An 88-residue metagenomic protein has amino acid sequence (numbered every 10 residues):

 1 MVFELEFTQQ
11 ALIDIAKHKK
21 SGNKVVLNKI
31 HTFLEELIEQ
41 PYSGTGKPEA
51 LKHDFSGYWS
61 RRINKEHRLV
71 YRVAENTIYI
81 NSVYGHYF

Functional and structural regions predicted by a protein language model:
V2-E4, Q10-N28, T32, K52 (+2 more regions): Enriched for short, Lys/Arg-rich terminal
E4-L5, G44: Residues that recognize and position ribonucleotide moieties
Q9-Q10, Q40: Residue-identity detector for glutamine
E35-R62: A short, surface-exposed loop/turn module that caps and links secondary-structure elements
